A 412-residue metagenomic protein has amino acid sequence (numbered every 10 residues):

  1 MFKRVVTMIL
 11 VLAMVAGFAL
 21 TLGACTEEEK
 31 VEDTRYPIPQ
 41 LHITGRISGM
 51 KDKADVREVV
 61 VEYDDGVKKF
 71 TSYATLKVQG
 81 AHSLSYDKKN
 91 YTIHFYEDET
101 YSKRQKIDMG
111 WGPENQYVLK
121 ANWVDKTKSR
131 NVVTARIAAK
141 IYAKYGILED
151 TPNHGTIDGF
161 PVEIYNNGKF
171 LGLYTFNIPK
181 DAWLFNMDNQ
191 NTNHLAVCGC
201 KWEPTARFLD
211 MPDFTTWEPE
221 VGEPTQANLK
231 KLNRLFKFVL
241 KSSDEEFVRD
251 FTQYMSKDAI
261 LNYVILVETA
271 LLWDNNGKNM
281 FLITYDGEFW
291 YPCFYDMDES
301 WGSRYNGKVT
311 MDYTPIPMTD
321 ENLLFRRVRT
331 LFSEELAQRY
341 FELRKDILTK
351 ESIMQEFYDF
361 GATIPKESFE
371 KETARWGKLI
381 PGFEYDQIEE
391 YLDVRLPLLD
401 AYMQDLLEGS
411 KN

Functional and structural regions predicted by a protein language model:
V6-I9, A13, A19-Q79, Q355 (+1 more regions): Regulatory N- and C-terminal appendages and interdomain linkers associated with kinase/kinase-like NTP transferase
V56, I157-E163, N276-I283: A short glycine-rich, hydrophobically flanked beta-strand micro-motif that places a catalytic Asp/Glu for divalent metal
K69-D98: N-terminal carbohydrate-binding/catalytic regions of secreted carbohydrate-active enzymes
Y73-A74, Y86, Q226-K230, K237-N276 (+1 more regions): Middle-to-C-terminal accessory/interaction subdomains
Y91-H94, Q116-A121, K128, E163-Y165 (+5 more regions): Structural recognition of the beta-strand scaffold that forms the well-ordered cores of secreted hydrolase catalytic
E99-T100, I107, G112-W123, G155-I157 (+3 more regions): Internal "kinase-insert"/substrate-recognition segments embedded within catalytic cores of ATP-dependent enzymes
R104-K106, R130-N131, Y174-F176, W183-Q190 (+4 more regions): Short, solvent-exposed loop/turn and secondary-structure capping segments
K126-I164: A conserved helix-loop-beta module that forms one wall/lid of the active-site cleft in ATP-utilizing catalytic domains
